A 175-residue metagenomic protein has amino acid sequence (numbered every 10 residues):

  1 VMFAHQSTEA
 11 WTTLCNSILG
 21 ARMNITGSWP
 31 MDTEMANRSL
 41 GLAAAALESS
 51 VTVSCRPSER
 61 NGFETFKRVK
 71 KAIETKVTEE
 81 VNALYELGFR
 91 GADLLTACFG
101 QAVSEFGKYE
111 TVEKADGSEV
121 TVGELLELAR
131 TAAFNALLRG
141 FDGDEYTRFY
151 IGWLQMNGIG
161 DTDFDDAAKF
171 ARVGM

Functional and structural regions predicted by a protein language model:
V1-M175: S-adenosyl-L-methionine-dependent nucleic acid methyltransferase catalytic domains
